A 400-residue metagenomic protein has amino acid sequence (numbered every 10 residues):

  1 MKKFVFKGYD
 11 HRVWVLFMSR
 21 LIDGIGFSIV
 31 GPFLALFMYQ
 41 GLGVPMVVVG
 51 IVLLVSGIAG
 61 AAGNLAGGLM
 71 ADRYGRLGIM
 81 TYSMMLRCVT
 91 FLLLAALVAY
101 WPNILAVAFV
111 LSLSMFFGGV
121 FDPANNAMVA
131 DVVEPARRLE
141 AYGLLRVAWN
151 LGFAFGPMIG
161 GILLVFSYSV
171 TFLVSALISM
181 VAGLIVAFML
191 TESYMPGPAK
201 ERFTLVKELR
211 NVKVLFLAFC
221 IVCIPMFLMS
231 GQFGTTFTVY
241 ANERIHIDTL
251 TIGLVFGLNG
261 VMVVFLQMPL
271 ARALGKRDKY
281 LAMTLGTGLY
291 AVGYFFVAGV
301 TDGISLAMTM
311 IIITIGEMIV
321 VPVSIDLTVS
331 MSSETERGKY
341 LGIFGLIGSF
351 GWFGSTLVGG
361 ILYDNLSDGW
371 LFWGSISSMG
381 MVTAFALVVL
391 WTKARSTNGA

Functional and structural regions predicted by a protein language model:
M1-D10, T191-I221: Juxtamembrane intracellular "pre-TM" segments in multi-pass secondary transporters
G8-G57, L217-A218, V222, M226-V255: Helix-loop boundary and gating motifs at the non-cytosolic
L21, T90, I104-V120, I224 (+1 more regions): Hydrophobic core of transmembrane alpha-helices in multi-pass small-molecule transporters, especially MFS/SLC-type
G63-R76, L266-K279, Y363: Helix-to-loop junctions at the C-terminal end of transmembrane segments in multipass secondary transporters
M85-W101, G288-T301: C-terminal ends and interior cores of transmembrane alpha-helices in multi-pass membrane transporters/permeases
V110-L151: Cytoplasmic helix-loop-helix junction between adjacent transmembrane helices in 12-TM secondary transporters
L164-L177, I361-G380: A membrane-interface helix-boundary motif in multi-pass transporters
Y280-S324: C-terminal transmembrane helical hairpin of 12-TM major facilitator-type secondary transporters
